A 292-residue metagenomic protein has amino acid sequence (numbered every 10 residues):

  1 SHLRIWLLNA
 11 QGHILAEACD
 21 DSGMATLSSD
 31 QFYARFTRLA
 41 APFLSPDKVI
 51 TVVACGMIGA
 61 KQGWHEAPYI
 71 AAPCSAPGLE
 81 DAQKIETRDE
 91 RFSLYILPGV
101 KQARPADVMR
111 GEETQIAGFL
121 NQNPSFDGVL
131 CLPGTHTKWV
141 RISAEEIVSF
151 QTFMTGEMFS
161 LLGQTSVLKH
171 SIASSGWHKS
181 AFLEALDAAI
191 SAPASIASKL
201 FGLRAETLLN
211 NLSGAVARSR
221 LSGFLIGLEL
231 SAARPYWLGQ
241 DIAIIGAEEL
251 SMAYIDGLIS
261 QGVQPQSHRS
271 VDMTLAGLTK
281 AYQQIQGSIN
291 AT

Functional and structural regions predicted by a protein language model:
S1-Q31, H268: Short glycine-rich, Thr/Ser-proximal phosphate-binding strand/loop in the N-terminal lobe of ATP-dependent enzymes
N9-H13, E90, R141-E146: Short acidic-glycine loop/turn motifs at beta-strand connectors
I14-S22, I147-M154, Q261-V271: Short hydrophobic/aromatic-enriched beta-strand-loop microsegments
A25-S28, V100-P133, K138-A189: Glycine-rich phosphate-binding loop plus the immediately following alpha-helix
R38-T51, L230-L238: Phosphate/pyrophosphate-binding loops at sites that engage ATP/ADP/AMP, CoA/4′-phosphopantetheine, polyphosphate
S45-M109, A144: Short beta-strand-loop/turn "lid" adjacent to the catalytic site in phosphate-handling enzymes
K48-I58, G134, I226, G239-E248: Short glycine-rich phosphate-binding loop at a beta-alpha junction
V167-T292: ATP-binding/phosphotransfer module of carbohydrate and carboxylate kinases, centering on a glycine-rich
